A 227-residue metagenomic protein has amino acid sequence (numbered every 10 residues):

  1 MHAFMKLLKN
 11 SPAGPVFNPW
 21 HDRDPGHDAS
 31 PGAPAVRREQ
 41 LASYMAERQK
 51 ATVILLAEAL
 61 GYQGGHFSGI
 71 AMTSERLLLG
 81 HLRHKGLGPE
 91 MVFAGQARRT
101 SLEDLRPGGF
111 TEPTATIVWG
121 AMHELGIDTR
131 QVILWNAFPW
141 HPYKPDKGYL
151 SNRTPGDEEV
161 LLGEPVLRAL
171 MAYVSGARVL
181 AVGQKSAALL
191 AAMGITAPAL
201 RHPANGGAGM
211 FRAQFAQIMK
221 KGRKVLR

Functional and structural regions predicted by a protein language model:
M1-R178, S186-M193, V225: A polyanion-binding, active-site-adjacent surface
G194-R227: Short, flexible loop segments at boundaries between secondary-structure elements
